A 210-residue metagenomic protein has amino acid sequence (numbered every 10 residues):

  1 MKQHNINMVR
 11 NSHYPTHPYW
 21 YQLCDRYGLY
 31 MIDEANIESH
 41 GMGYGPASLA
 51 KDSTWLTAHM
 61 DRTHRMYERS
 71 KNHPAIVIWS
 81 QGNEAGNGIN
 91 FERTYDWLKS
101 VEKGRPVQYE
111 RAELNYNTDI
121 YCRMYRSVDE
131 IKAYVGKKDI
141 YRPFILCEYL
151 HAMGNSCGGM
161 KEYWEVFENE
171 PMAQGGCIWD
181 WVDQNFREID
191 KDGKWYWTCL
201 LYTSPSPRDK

Functional and structural regions predicted by a protein language model:
M1-M8: An acidic-aromatic substrate-binding cleft motif
M8-Y202: Substrate-binding/catalytic cleft of secreted carbohydrate-active enzymes, primarily glycoside hydrolases
Y202-D209: Conserved small/polar residues in nucleotide/adenosyl-binding loops
